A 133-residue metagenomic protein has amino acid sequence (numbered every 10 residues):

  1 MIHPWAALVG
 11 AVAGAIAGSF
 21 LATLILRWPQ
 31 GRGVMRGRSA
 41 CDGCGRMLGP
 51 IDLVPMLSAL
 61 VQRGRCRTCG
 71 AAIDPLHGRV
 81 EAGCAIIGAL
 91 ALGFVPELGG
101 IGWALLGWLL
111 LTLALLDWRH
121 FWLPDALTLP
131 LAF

Functional and structural regions predicted by a protein language model:
M1-F133: A membrane-topology feature that recognizes alpha-helical transmembrane segments and their immediate juxtamembrane
